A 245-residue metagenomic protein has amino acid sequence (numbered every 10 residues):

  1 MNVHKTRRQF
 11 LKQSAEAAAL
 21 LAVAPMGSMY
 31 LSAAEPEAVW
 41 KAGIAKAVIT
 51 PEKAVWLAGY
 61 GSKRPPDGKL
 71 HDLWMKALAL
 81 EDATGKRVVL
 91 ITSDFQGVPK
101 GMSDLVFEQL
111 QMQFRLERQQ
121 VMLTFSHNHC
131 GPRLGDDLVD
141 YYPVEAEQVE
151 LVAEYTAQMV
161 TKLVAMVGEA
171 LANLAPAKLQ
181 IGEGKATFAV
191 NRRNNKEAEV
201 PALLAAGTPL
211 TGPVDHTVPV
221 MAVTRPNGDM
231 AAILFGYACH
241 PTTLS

Functional and structural regions predicted by a protein language model:
N2-V3, V23, Q148: Short linear sequence motifs
V3-L11: Twin-arginine (Tat) signal peptide motif
L11-L31: N-terminal export signals
E35-T124, N128-S245: Conserved beta-alpha junction segments in alpha/beta enzyme cores
